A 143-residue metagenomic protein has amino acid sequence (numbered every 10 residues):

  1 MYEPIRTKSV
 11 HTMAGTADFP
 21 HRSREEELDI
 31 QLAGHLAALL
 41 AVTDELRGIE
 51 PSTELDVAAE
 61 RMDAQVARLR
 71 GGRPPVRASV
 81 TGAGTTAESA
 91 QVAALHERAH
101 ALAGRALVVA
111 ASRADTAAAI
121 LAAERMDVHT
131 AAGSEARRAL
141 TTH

Functional and structural regions predicted by a protein language model:
M1-R105, L121, A139-H143: Long, non-catalytic architectural segments outside compact domain cores
A106-D115, A119-A123: Mixed-charge, glycine-accented linear interaction segment located at domain edges/termini
E124-H143: Short, charge-rich amphipathic alpha-helical segments embedded in non-transmembrane helical bundles/solenoids
